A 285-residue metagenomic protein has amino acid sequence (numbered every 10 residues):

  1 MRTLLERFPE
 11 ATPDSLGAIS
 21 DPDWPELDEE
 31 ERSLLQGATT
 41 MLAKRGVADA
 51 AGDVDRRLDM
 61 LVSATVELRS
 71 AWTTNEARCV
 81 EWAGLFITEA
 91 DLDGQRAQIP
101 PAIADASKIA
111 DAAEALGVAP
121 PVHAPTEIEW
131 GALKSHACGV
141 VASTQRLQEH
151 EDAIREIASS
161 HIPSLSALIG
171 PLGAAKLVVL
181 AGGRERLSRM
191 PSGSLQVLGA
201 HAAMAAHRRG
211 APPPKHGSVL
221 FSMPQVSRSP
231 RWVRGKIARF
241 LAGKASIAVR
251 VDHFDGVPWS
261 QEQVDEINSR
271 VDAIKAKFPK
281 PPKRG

Functional and structural regions predicted by a protein language model:
M1-V140, V197, S227-G285: Structure-specific DNA junction-binding interface
A51-R57, E127-I128, Q148-D152, S218-S222: Short amphipathic alpha-helical segments, especially helix-boundary/capping motifs
V62, Q148-L168, G173, L177-R186 (+2 more regions): Extended, structured, electrostatic nucleic-acid-contact surfaces
D93-R96, G170, G183, G217-S218: Secondary-structure junction/capping motif
V118-L172: Helix-hairpin-helix/helix-loop-helix acidic hairpins
D152-L165, L172-G173, P213-V219, Q225-S229 (+3 more regions): Long, contiguous secondary-structure blocks with strong helical propensity
V179-H253: Phosphate-backbone recognition surface of nucleic-acid-processing proteins
